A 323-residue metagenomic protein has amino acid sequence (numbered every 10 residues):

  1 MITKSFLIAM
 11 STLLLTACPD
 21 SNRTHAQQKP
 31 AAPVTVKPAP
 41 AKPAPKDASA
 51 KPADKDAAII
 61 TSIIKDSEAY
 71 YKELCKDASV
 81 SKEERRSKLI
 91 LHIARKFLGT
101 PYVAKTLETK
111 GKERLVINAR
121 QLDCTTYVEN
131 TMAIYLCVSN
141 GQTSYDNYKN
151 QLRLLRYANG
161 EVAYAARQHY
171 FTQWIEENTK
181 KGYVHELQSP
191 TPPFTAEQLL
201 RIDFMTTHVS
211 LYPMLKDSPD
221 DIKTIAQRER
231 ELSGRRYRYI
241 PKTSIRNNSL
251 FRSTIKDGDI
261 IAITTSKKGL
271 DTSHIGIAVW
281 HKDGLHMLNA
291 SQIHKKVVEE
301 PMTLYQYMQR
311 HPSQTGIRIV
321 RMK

Functional and structural regions predicted by a protein language model:
M1-I2: N-terminal secretory signal peptides that target proteins for export/translocation
S5-L13: Sec-dependent N-terminal signal peptides
T16-A17: C-terminal motif of bacterial Sec signal peptides marking the signal peptidase cleavage site
R23-D56: Compositionally biased, proline/threonine/alanine/serine-rich low-complexity intrinsically disordered stretches
K51-T131: Cationic-aromatic interfacial patches
T100-R238, W280, N289-Q292: Acidic/His-rich structured neighborhood in mature extracellular/periplasmic domains
Y239-F251, T265: Short alpha-helix capping/helix-loop boundary micro-motifs
S253-K323: C-terminal soluble interaction/assembly domains
